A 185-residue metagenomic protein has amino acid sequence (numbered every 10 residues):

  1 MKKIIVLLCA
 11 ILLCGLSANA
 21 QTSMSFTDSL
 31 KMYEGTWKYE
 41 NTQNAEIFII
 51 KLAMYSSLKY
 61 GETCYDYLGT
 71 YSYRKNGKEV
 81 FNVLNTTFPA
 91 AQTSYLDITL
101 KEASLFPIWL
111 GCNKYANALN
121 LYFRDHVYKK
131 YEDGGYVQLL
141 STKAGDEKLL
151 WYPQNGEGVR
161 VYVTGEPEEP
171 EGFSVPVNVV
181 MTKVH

Functional and structural regions predicted by a protein language model:
M1-M24: Bacterial Sec-dependent N-terminal signal peptides
Q21-K38: N-terminal helix-cap/turn-to-beta initiation motif at the start of protein domains
T36-T63, E79-L84: Short, solvent-exposed loop/hinge segments that bridge or flank secondary-structure elements
N44-E46, K59, R74-N82, Y128-K129 (+1 more regions): Short, cysteine-centered beta-strand-loop-beta hairpins and adjacent loop/turn segments enriched in charged/polar
S72-K143: Contiguous, well-ordered beta-strand patches that form the walls/edges of small beta-barrel/beta-sandwich domains
C112-H185: Glycine-rich, aromatic-bearing surface loops/beta-hairpins
